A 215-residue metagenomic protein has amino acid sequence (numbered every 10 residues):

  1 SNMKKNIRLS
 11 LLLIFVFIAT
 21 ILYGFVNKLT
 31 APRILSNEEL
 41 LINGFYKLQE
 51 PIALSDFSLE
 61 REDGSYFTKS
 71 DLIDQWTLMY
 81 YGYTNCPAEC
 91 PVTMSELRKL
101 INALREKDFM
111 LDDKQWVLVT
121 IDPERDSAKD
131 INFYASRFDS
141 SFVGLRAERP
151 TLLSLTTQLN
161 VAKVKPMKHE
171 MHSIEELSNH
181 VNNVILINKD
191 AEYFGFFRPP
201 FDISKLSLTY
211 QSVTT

Functional and structural regions predicted by a protein language model:
N2-L54, T215: N-terminal targeting signals for export/organelle localization
L40-Q75: Short extracytoplasmic
I52-L54, L72-W76, L111-W116, N179-N182: Extracytoplasmic
F67-L97: Short active-site neighborhood of thiol/selenol oxidoreductases, capturing the structured segment around
M94-L118: Conserved helix-turn-beta segment immediately C-terminal to the redox Cys motif in thioredoxin-like folds
M110-D126, S141-P150: Thiol-based oxidoreductase modules, predominantly thioredoxin-like and allied folds used for disulfide exchange
N132-V181: Short, internal strand/loop/helix patches that form the active-site neighborhood or redox-interaction surface
H169-T215: Thiol-/selenol-based redox modules, centered on thioredoxin-like and closely related oxidoreductase domains
